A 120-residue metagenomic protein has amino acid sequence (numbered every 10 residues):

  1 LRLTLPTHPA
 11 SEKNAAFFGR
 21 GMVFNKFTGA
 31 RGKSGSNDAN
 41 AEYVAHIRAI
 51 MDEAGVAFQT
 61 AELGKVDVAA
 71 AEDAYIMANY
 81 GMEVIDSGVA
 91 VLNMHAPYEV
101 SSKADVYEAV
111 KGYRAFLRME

Functional and structural regions predicted by a protein language model:
L1: Acidic, glycine-rich loop-and-beta core segments that form the ion-binding/anion-interacting portion of active sites
T4-Y98: Active-site-adjacent substrate-binding region of metalloamidase/peptidase-like peptide-processing proteins
V89-E120: His/Asp/Glu-rich mid-to-C-terminal helical/loop segments that flank catalytic regions of hydrolases
